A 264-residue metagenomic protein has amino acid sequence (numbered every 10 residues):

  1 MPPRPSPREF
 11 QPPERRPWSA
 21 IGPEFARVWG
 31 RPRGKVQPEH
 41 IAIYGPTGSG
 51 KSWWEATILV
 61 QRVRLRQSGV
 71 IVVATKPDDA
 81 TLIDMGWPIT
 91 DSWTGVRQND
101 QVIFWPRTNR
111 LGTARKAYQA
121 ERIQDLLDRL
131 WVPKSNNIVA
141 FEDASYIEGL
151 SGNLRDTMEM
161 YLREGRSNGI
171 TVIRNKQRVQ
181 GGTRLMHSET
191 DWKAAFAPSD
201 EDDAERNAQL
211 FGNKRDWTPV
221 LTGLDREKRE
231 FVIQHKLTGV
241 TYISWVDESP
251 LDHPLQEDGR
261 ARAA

Functional and structural regions predicted by a protein language model:
M1, D84-T90, A261-A264: Intrinsic disorder/low-complexity detector
P2-P32: N-terminal pre-Walker A segment at the start of P-loop NTPase domains
R31-P32, V36-G45, W54, L59-V60 (+4 more regions): P-loop NTPase motor core of the ASCE superfamily
G34-Q37, R62-R66, T94-D100, L130-S135 (+1 more regions): Flexible, charged surface loops at secondary-structure boundaries
I41-V60, K76-P77, R115-R215: Conserved P-loop NTPase motor cores
G48-W93: Walker A/P-loop NTP-binding active-site region of P-loop NTPases, recognizing the glycine-rich GxxxxGKT/S
Q67-S68, N99-D100, N168-I170, S188-W192 (+1 more regions): Short glycine-/polar-rich loops that comprise or flank the Walker A/P-loop and associated switch/sensor motifs
G95-Y118: Conserved P-loop NTPase mechanochemical-coupling segment
